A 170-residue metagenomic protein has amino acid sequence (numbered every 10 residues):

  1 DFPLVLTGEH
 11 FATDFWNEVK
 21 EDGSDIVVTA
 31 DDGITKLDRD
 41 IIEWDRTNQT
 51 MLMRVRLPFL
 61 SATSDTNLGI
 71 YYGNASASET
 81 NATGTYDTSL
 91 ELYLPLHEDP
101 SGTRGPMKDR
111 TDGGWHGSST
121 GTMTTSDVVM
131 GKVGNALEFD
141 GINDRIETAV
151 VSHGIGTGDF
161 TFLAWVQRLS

Functional and structural regions predicted by a protein language model:
D1-E98, R110: Alpha-mannosidase-like glycoside hydrolase catalytic domains involved in N-glycan trimming, generalizing to other
D1-T7, G141, Q167-S170: Short intrinsically disordered, low-complexity coil segments enriched in acidic
A12-E21, T124-V129, L169: Short linear motifs in intrinsically disordered
I42-R46, M123, S152-H153: A short, sequence-level motif marking secondary-structure junctions
T50, D159, W165: Trp-centered recognition loops
L57, A82-T85, E138-F162: Short surface loop/edge beta-strand patches of beta-sandwich-type extracellular domains that form ligand-contact sites
S76-N143: Extracytoplasmic low-complexity segments
L96-D99, H153, W165-S170: Solvent-exposed strand-to-loop "edge" motifs in beta-rich extracellular domains
